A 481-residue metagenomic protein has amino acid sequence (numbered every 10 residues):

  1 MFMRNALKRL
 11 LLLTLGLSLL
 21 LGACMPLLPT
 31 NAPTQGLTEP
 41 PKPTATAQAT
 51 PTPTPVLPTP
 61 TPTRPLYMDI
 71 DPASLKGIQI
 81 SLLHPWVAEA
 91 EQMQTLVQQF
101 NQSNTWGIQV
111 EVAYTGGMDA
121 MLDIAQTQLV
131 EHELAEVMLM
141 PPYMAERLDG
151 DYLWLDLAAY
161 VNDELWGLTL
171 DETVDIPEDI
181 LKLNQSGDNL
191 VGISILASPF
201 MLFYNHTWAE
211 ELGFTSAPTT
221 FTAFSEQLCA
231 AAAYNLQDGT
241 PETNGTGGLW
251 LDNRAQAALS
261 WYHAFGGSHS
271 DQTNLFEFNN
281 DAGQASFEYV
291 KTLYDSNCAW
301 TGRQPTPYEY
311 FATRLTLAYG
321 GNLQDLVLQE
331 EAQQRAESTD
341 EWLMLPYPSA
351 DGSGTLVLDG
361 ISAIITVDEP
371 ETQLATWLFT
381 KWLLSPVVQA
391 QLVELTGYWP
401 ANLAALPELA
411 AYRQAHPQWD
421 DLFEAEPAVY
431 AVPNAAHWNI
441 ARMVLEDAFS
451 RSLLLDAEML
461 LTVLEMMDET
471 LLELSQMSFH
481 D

Functional and structural regions predicted by a protein language model:
C24-A73: Ser/Thr-rich, Proline-interspersed low-complexity disordered segments
P62-P72, P142-P199, T339-L345, A411: Hinge/lid segment of periplasmic solute-binding proteins
Q99, S103-D175, E210-G213, Y310 (+3 more regions): Extracytoplasmic "Venus flytrap"/periplasmic binding protein-like
A158-D175, T240-L249, G267-A285, Q333-E337 (+2 more regions): Short, solvent-exposed loop/beta-turn-alpha elements that line the ligand-binding surface or hinge of extracytoplasmic
D175, W342-P346, E394-D447, R451 (+1 more regions): Long, aromatic- and glycine/proline-rich binding clefts that accommodate carbohydrate-like moieties
K182-I195, F200, T222-L275: Extracytoplasmic/periplasmic solute-binding protein
L212, T292-A299, A332-W399: Extracytoplasmic/periplasmic substrate-recognition and gating elements
Q227-A232, Y262, Q272-G302, Y347: Glycine-centered hinge/linker elements that transmit conformational signals in sensory and ligand-binding systems
